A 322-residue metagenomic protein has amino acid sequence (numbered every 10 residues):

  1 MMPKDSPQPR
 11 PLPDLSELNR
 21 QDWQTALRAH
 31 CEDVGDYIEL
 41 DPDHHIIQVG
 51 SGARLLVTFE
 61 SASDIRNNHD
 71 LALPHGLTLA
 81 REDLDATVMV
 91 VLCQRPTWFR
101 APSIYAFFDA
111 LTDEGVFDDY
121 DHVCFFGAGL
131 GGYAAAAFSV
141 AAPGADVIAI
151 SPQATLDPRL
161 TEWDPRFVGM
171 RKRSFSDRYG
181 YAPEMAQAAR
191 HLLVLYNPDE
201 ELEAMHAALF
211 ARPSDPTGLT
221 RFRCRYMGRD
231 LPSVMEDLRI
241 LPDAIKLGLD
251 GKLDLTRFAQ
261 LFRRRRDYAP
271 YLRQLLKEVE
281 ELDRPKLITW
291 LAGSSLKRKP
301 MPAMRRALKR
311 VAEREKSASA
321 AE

Functional and structural regions predicted by a protein language model:
M1-E114, D118, G144-E322: Extended, composition-driven regions rather than compact fold-specific motifs
D118-G129: Alpha/beta-hydrolase fold nucleophile elbow
H122, A134, V140-P143: Extended, alpha-helix-rich binding/interface surfaces that flank or overlap catalytic cores and mediate recognition
G127-A137: Glycine-rich nucleophile elbow surrounding the catalytic serine of serine-hydrolase chemistry
F138-S139, P213: A general structural signal for stabilizing positions within well-ordered secondary structure
